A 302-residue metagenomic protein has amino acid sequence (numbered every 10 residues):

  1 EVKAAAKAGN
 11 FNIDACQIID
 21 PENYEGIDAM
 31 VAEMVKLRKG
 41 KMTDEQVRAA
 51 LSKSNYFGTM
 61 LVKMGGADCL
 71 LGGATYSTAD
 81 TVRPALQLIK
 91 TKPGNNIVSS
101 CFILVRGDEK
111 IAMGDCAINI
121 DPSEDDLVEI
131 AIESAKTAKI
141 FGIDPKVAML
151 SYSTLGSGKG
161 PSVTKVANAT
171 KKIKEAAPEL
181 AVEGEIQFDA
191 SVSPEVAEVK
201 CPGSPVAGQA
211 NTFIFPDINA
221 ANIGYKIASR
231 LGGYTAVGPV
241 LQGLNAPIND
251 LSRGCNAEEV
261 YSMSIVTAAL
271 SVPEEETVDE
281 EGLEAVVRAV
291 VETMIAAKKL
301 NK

Functional and structural regions predicted by a protein language model:
E1-A207, N211-D279, L283-A297: Anion-binding alpha/beta catalytic cores of soluble intermediary-metabolism enzymes, centered on
K299-K302: Short acidic DE-rich linear segments
